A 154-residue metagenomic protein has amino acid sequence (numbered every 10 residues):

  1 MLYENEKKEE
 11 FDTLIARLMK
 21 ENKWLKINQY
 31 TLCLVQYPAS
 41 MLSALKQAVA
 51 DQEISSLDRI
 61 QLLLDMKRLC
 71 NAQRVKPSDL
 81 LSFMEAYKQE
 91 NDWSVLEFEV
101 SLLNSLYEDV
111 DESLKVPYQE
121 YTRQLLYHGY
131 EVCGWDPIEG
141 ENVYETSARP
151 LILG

Functional and structural regions predicted by a protein language model:
M1-G154: Non-catalytic accessory/interaction domains
